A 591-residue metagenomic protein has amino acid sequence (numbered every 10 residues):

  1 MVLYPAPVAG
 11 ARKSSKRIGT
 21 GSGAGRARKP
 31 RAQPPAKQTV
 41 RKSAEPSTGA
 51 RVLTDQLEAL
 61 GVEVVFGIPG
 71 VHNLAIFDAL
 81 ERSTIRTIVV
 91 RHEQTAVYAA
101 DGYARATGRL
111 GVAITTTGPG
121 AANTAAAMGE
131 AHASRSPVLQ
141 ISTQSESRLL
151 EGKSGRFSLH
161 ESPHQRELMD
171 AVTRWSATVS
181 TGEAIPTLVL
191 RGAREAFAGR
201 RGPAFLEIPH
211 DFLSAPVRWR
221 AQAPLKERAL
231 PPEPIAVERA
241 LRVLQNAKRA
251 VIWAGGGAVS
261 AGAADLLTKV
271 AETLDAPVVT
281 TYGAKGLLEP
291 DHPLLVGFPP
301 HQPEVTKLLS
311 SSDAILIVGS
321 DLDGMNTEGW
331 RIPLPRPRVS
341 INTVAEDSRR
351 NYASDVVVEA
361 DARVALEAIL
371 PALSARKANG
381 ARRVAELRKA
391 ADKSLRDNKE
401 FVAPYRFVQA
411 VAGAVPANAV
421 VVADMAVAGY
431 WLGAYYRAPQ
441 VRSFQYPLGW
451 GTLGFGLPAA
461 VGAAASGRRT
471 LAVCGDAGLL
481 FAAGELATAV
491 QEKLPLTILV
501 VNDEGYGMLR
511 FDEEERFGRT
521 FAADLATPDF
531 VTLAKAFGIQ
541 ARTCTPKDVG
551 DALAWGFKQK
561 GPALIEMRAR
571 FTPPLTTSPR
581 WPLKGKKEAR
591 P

Functional and structural regions predicted by a protein language model:
M1-Y4, H210-I235, G380-R383, A391: Aromatic-enriched
R28-A44, S180-E183, W219-A221, R242 (+5 more regions): Phosphate/pyrophosphate-binding active-site segments
A50-L53, E58-L60, I68-I76, E81 (+2 more regions): Active-site diphosphate/adenylate-binding microenvironment
E63-V64, A99, R105-S142, L168-A221 (+5 more regions): Structural signature of the thiamine diphosphate
V71-E146, S311-D323, Y430-Y506: Thiamine diphosphate
R105, G256-I341, P439-R469, L480-G484 (+4 more regions): Glycine-rich, anion-gripping cofactor-binding loops and their flanking helix/strand elements in enzyme active sites
S142-P186, Y282-R383, E513, P528: Glycine-rich, acidic loop regions that bind phosphate or pyrophosphate groups
E151-E161, L309, R349-N351, V357-E359 (+2 more regions): Thiamine diphosphate
